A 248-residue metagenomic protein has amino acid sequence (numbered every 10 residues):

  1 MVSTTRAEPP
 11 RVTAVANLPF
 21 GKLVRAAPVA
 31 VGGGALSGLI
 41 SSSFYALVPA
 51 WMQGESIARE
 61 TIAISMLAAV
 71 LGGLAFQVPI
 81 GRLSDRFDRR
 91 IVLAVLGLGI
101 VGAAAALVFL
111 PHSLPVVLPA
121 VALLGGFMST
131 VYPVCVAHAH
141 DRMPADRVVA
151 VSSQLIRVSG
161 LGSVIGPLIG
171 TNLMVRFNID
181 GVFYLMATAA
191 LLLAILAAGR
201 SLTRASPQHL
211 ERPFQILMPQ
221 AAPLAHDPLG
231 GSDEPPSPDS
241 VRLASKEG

Functional and structural regions predicted by a protein language model:
M1-R11, L193-S201: C-terminal membrane-cytosol helix-exit motif in multi-pass small-molecule transporters
P9-A16, R200-G248: Intrinsic disorder in cytosolic terminal tails and internal cytosolic loops of multi-pass membrane transporters
A46-T61: Short amphipathic helix-loop junctions that connect adjacent transmembrane helices in Major Facilitator Superfamily/SLC
R59-E60, M143-L155: Loop-to-transmembrane helix entry/capping segments in MFS-fold secondary transporters and related SLC/MFSD carriers
A75-D88, M174-V175: Helix-to-loop junctions at the C-terminal end of transmembrane segments in multipass secondary transporters
I91-A106, A187: Structural signature of the two symmetry-related core transmembrane helices
S129-P144: Intracellular juxtamembrane helix-capping segments at the cytosolic ends of symmetry-related transmembrane helices
N172-A190: A membrane-interface helix-boundary motif in multi-pass transporters
